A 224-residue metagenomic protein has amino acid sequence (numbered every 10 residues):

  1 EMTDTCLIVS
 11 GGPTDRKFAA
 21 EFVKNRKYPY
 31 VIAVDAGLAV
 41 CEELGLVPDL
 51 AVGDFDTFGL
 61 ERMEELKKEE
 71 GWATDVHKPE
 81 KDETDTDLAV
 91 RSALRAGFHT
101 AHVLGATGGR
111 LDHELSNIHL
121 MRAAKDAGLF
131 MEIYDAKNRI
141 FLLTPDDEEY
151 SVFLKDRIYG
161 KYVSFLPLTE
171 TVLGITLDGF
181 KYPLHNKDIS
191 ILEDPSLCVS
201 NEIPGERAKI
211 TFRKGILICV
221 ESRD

Functional and structural regions predicted by a protein language model:
M2-E65: N-terminal beta-strand-loop-alpha-helix module at the start of alpha/beta ligand-binding or catalytic domains
M2-L7, Y30, M63-K78, G205-D224: Mobile, glycine- and charge-enriched loop segments and immediately flanking short secondary-structure elements within
V9, I32-D35, G53, D75-V76 (+2 more regions): General beta-strand structural signal in soluble alpha/beta enzymes
R16-F18, E83-D87, R110-L115: Short glycine/serine/threonine-rich phosphate/pyrophosphate-binding segments that cradle anionic phosphate groups
E69-K78, G128-E132, I158-S164, V172: A glycine-rich helix N-cap at a beta->alpha junction
A73-A96: Short phosphate-binding loop-to-helix
H102-E149: Anionic-ligand-binding alpha/beta catalytic cores of soluble enzymes and soluble regulatory domains that recognize
N138, L143-D224: Long, charged alpha-helical interface segments
